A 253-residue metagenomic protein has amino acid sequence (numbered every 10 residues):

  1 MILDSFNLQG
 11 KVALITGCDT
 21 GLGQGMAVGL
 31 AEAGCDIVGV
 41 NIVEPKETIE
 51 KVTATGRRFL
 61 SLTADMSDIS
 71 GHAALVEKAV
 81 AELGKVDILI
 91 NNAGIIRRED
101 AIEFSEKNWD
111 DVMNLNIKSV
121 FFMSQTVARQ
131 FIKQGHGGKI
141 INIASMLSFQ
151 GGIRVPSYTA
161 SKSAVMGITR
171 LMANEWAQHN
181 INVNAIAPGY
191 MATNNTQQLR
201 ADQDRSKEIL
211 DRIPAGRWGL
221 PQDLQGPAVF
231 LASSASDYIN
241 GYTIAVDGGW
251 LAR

Functional and structural regions predicted by a protein language model:
I2-D4, Q150, A228-V229, N240-R253: Short C-terminal tail/terminal secondary-structure segment of NAD(P)H-dependent dehydrogenase/reductase domains
V12, D19-G21: Conserved glycine-rich cofactor-binding loop
A33-E47: Conserved glycine-rich Rossmann-like NAD(P)H-binding loop of the short-chain dehydrogenase/reductase
D100-A101, S105-M113, I209: Substrate-binding pocket helix/loop in short-chain dehydrogenase/reductase
S124, S161, T169: Active-site helix of classical SDR
S145: Residue(s) in the substrate-gating loop at a strand-loop-helix junction that position the organic substrate next
A177-N182, I239-G241: Short, small/polar-rich loop/turn modules that mediate ligand/substrate recognition or access, typified
